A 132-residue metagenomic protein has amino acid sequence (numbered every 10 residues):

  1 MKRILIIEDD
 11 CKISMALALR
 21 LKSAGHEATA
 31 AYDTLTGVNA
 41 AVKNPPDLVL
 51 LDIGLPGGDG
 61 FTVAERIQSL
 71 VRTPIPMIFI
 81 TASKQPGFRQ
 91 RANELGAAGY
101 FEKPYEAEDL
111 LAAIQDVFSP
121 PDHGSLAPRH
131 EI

Functional and structural regions predicted by a protein language model:
E8: Conserved acidic carboxylate
M15-S23: Charged docking surfaces used in two-component/phosphorelay signaling
A18, Y105-I114: C-terminal output helix
G25-D33, A40: Short hydrophobic/Thr-rich beta-strand motif most characteristic of the beta2 strand and flanking loop of CheY-like
D33-T36, D59-T62: Acidic catalytic/metal-coordinating carboxylates
D52, T81: Active-site residues of response regulator receiver
P56, L70, Q85, P104: The feature encodes the CheY-like receiver
T62, K84-F101, A112: Alpha4 helix (beta4-alpha4-beta5 surface) of REC/receiver domains from two-component response regulators
